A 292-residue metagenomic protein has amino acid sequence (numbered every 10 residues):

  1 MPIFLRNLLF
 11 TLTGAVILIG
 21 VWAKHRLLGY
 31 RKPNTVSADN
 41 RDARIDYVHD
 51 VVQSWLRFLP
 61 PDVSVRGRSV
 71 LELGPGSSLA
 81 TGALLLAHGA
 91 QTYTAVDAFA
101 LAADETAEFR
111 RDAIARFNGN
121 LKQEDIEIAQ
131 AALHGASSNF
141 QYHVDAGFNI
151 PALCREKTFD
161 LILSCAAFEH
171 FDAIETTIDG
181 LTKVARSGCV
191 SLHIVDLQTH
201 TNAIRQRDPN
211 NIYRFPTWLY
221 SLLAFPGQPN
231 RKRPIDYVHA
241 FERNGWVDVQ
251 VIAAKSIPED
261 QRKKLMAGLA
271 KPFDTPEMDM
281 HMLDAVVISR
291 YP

Functional and structural regions predicted by a protein language model:
I3, Y142, H239-R243, D248-P292: A C-terminal cap/extension of S-adenosyl-L-methionine-dependent methyltransferases that defines the acceptor-substrate
V65-S77, T94: Conserved class I S-adenosyl-L-methionine
A80-I150: Class I SAM-dependent methyltransferase SAM/SAH-binding core
A107, C189-T217: Conserved class I S-adenosyl-L-methionine
F148-I162: A short acidic, Gly/Pro-enriched loop at the edge of an enzyme's catalytic core that lines a small-molecule cofactor
F159-A173: A short SAM/SAH-binding and catalytic strip from SAM-dependent methyltransferases
E175-V190: A short glycine-rich, Lys/Arg-flanked "PGG" loop and its adjoining helix->strand segment in the class I
L219-D236: Acceptor-substrate binding/catalytic loop of class I
